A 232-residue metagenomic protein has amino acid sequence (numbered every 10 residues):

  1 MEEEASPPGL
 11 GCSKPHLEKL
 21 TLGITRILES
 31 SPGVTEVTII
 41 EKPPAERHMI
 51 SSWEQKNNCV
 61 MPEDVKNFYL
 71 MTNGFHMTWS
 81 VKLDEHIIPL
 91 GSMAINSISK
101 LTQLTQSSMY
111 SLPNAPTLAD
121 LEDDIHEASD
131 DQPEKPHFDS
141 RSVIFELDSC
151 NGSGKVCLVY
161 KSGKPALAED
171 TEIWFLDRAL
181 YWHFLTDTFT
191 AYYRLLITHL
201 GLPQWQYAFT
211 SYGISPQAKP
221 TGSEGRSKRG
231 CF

Functional and structural regions predicted by a protein language model:
M1-G154, T210, F232: A surface-exposed partner-binding patch
W53, W79, W174, W182 (+2 more regions): A residue-identity detector for tryptophan
H76, M93, G154-V156, P165 (+3 more regions): Compositionally biased, intrinsically disordered low-complexity regions
L83, P165, P203, T210-S211: Residue-level signal for alpha-helical context at structural boundaries
K135-A168, E172-W182: Extended serine/threonine-enriched, polar tracts that run as long, contiguous segments within proteins
T171-Y181, L185-T210: Compact beta-sheet-dominated globular domain cores
W205-F232: Charge-dense, low-complexity intrinsically disordered regions
